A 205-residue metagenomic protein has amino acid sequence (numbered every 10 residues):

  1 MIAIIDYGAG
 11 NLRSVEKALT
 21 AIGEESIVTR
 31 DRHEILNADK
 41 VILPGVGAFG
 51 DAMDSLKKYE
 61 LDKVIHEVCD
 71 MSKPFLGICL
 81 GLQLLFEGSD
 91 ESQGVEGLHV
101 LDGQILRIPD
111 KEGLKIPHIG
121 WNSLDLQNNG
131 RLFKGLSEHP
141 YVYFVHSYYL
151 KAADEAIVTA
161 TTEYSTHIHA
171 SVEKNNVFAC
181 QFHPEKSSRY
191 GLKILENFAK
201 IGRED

Functional and structural regions predicted by a protein language model:
I2-E24, P184-K186: N-terminal beta1-alpha1 ligand-phosphate binding loop
A38: An anion/phosphate-binding loop that grips the pyrophosphate of nucleotide cofactors and donors
G47-I119: Cysteine-nucleophile active-site neighborhood
G88-Y164: Pocket-forming structural segment of enzyme catalytic cores
H139, E173-F178: Beta-strand-turn-beta hairpins that frame and shape the catalytic cleft of phosphate-ester-processing enzymes
H167-E173: Short, surface-exposed beta-strand/loop micro-motifs that present aromatic residues
C180-D205: Acyltransferase
